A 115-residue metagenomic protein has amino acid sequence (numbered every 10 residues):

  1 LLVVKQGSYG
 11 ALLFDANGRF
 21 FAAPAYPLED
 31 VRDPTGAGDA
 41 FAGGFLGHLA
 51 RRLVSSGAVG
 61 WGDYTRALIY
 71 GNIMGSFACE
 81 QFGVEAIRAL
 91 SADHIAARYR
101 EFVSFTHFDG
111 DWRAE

Functional and structural regions predicted by a protein language model:
L1-E115: Conserved phosphate-binding/catalytic region of the ribokinase-like
